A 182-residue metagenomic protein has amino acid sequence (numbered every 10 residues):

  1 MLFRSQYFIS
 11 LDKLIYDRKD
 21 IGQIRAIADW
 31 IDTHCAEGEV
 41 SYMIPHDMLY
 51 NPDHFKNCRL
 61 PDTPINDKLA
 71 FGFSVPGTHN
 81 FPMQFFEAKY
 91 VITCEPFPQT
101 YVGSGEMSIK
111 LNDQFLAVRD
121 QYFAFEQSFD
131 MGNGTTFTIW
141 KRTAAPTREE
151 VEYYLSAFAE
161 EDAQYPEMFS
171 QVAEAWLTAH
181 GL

Functional and structural regions predicted by a protein language model:
S10-I44, M48, D53-L182: C-terminal luminal/periplasmic domains and tails of membrane-associated envelope-modifying transferases
